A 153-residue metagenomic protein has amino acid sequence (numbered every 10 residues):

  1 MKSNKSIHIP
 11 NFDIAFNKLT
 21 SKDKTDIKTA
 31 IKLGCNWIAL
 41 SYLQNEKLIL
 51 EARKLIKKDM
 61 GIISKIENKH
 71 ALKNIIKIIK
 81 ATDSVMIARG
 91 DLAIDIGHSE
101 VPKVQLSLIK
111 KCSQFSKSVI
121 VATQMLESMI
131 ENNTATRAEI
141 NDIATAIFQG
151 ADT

Functional and structural regions predicted by a protein language model:
M1-T153: Non-catalytic helical/linker scaffolds that mediate oligomerization, partner binding, and domain coupling around large
